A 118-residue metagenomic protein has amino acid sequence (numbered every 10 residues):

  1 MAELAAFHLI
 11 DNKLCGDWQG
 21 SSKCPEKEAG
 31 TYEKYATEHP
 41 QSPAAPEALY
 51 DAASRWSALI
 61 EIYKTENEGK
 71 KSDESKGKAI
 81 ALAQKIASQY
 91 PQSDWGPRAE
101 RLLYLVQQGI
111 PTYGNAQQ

Functional and structural regions predicted by a protein language model:
M1-Q118: Acidic, polar-rich low-complexity tracts and alpha-helical solenoid repeat scaffolds
